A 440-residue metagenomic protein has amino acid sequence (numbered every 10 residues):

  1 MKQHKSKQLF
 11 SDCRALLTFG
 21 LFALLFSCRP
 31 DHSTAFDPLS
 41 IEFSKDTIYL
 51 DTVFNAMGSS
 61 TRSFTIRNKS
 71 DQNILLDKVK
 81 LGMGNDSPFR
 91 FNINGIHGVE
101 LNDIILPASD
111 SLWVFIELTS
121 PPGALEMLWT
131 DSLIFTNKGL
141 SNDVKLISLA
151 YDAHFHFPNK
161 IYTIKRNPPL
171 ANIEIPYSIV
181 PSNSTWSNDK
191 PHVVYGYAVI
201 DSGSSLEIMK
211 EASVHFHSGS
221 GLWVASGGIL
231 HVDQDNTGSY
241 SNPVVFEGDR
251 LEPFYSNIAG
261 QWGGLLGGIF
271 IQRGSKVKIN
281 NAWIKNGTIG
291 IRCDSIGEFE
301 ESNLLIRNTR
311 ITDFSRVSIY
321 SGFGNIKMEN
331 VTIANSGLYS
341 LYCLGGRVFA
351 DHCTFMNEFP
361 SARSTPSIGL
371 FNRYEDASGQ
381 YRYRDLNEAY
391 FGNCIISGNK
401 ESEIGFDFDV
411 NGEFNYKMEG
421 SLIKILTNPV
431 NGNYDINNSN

Functional and structural regions predicted by a protein language model:
K2-L17: Bacterial N-terminal signal peptides that target proteins for export
L24-S27: C-terminal motif of bacterial Sec signal peptides marking the signal peptidase cleavage site
R29, S33-T34, I41-T52, M57-G58 (+2 more regions): Beta-strand/loop edge motif enriched in small/polar residues
S59-S60, D71-L76: Short acidic/proline- and small/hydrophobic-mixed sequence motifs that coincide with surface turns and coil-to-beta
I66-S70: Asparagine-centered strand-capping/turn motif at beta-strand->loop junctions
G82-E100: Short, solvent-exposed loop/linker segments at beta-strand-coil boundaries, enriched for Pro/Gly and Ser/Thr
